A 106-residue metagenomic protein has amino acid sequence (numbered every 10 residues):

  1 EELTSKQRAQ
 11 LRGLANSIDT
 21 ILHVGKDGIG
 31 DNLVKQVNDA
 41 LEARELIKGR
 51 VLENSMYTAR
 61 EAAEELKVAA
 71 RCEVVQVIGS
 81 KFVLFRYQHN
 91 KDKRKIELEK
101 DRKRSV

Functional and structural regions predicted by a protein language model:
E1-V106: Positively charged, polar, low-complexity stretches
